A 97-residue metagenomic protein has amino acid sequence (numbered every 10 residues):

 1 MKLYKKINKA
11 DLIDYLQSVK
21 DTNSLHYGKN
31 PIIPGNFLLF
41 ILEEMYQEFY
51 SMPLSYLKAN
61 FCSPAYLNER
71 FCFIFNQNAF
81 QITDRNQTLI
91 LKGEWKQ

Functional and structural regions predicted by a protein language model:
M1, P64-Q97: HotDog/MaoC-like acyl-thioester-processing domains
M1-S55: Hot-dog-fold acyl-thioester-processing enzymes
Y56-P64: Short alpha-helix capping/helix-loop boundary micro-motifs
